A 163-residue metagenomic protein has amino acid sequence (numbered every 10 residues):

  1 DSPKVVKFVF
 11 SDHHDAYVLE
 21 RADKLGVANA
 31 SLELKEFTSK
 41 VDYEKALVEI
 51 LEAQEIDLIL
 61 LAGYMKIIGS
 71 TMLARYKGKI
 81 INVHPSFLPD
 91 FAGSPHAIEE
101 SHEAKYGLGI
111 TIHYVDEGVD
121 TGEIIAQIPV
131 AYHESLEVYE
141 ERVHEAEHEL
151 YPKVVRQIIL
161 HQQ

Functional and structural regions predicted by a protein language model:
D1-Y17, R21: N-terminal Rossmann-like dinucleotide-binding module
D12, L58, A62-Q162: Donor/substrate-binding cores of folate-linked one-carbon enzymes
A16, K40-K45, S70, S94-P95: Structural motif corresponding to alpha-helix initiation and N-cap regions
A16-Y17, K35-K40, G118: A short acidic, often aromatic-flanked loop/helix-cap motif at beta-alpha or helix-coil junctions that lines enzyme
D23-S31: Short, conserved SAM-binding/catalytic segment of Class I S-adenosyl-L-methionine-dependent methyltransferases
A30-K35, V83: Short beta->alpha connector loops at strand-helix junctions that form conserved, small/polar/Pro-enriched
K35-K66: Short phosphate-binding loop-to-helix
